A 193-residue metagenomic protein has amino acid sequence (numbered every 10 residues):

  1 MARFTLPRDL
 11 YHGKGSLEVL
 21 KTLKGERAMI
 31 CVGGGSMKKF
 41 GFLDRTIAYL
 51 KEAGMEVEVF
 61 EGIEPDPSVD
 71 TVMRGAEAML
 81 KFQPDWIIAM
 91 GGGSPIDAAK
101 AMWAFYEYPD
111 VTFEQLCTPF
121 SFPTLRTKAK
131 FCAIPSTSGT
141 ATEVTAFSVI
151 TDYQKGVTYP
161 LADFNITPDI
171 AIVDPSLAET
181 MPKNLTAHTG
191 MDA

Functional and structural regions predicted by a protein language model:
M1-W86: ATP/NTP phosphate-donor binding region
F40-L43, V69-V72, A99-K100, E143-V144 (+1 more regions): Conserved strand-to-helix beginnings and helix N-cap segments that scaffold or border functional pockets
L43, A89, T158-P160: Charged, glycine-enriched surface loops/patches that mediate electrostatic binding to polyanionic ligands
T46-Y49, A104-Y106, V149-I150: Glycine-rich, phosphate-binding/catalytic loops in enzymes
R74-A76, P95-Y108, V144-T145: Short Gly/Thr/Asp-enriched flexible loops that form oxyanion-binding sites at enzyme active sites
P84-K100, S136-E143: Glycine/serine-rich anion-binding loops at beta->alpha junctions that coordinate negatively charged ligand groups
Y108-A193: A glycine/threonine-rich phosphate-anchoring loop and its flanking beta-alpha core in nucleotide/phosphate-binding
